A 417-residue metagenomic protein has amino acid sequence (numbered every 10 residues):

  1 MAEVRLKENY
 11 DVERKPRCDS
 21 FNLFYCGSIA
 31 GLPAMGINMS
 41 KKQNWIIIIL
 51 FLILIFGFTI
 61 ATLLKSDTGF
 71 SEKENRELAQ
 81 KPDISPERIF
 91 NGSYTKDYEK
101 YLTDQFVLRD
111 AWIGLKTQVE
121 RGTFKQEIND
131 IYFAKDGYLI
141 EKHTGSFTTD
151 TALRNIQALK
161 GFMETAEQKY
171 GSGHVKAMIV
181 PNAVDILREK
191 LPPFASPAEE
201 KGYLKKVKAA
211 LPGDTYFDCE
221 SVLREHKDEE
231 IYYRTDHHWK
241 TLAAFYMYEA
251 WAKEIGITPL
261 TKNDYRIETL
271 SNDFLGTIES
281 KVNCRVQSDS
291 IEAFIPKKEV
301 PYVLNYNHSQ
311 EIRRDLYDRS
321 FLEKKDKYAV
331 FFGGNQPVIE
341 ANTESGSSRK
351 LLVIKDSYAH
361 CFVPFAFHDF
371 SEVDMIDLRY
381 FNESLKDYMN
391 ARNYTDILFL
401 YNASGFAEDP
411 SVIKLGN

Functional and structural regions predicted by a protein language model:
M1-A2, N9, R14, D130: Non-catalytic N-terminal regions of enzymes
V4, N22-N417: Extracellular glycan-modifying ectodomains
K7-N9, K15-C18, A30: Intrinsic disorder/low-complexity segments enriched in small, polar and charged residues
